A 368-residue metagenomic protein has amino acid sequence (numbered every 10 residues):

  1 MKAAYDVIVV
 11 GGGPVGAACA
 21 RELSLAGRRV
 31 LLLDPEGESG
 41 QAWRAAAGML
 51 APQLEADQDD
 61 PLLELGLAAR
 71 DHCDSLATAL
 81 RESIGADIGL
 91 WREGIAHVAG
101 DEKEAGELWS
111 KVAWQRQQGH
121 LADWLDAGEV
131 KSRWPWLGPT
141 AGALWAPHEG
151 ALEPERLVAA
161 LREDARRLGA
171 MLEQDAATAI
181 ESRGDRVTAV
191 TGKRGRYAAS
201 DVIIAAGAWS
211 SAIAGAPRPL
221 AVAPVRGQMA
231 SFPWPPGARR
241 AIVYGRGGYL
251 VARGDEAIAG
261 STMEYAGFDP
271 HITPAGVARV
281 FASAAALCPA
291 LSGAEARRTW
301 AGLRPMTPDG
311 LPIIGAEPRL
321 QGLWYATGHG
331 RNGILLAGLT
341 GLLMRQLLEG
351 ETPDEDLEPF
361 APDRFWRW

Functional and structural regions predicted by a protein language model:
Y5-L31: N-terminal Rossmann-like FAD-binding beta1-loop-alpha1 element of flavoenzymes
G12, L54, A206-G207: Glycine-rich, N-terminal phosphate-binding loop of Rossmann-like dinucleotide-binding domains
A18-A26, P35, G48-L50, G85-W91 (+2 more regions): Active-site substrate-recognition segment that forms the wall of the catalytic cavity or substrate channel
M49-E129, R133, S283-A285: Dinucleotide-binding Rossmann-like beta1-alpha1 core, especially the glycine-rich loop that anchors the ADP
E64-L67, V98-E107, W145-E163, H271-A275 (+1 more regions): Short beta-strand to alpha-helix junction loop
A143-D201: Helical element adjacent to the flavin cofactor pocket in flavoenzyme catalytic cores
P154, C288-A290, A294-W368: C-terminal catalytic lobe of FAD-dependent flavoproteins
